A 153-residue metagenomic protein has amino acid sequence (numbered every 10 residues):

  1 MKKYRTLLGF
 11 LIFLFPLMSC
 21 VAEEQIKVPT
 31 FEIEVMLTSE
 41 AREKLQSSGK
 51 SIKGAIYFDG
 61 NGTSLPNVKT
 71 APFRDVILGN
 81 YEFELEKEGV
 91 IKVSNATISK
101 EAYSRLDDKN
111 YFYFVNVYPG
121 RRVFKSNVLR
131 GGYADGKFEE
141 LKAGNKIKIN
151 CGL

Functional and structural regions predicted by a protein language model:
G9-P16: Bacterial N-terminal signal peptides
C20-F31: Beta-strand-rich domain onsets/edges
E34-L45: Short amphipathic, basic-aromatic surface patches that mediate peripheral association with negatively charged
Q46-K53, D108-N110: Short coil-to-beta strand junction motifs in C2/discoidin
K53-Y57, F114-N116: Beta-strand signatures of extracellular beta-sandwich domains
N61-D107: Tryptophan-paired
Y118-L129: Short acidic/polar inter-strand loop motif in beta-rich domains
Y133-L153: Extracellular beta-sheet/turn segments enriched in Thr/Pro/Gly and aliphatic residues
